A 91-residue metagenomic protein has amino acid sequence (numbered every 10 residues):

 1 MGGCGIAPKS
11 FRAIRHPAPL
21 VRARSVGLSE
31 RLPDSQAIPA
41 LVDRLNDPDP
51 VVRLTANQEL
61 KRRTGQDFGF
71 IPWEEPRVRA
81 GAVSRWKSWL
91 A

Functional and structural regions predicted by a protein language model:
C4-A13, D34-N46, Q66-W73, V83: Amphipathic alpha-helical scaffolding segments comprising HEAT/armadillo-like alpha-solenoid repeats
P8-P19, A23-G27: Alpha-helical adaptor scaffolds
P17-A18, P48-D49, E75: Short inter-helical turns and helix N-cap capping residues of alpha-solenoid HEAT/ARM repeat scaffolds
L20-R22, V51-R53, V78-A82: Positions within the helices of HEAT/ARM-like alpha-solenoid repeats
R22-S29, Q66-E74: Boundary/linker elements of alpha-helical solenoid repeat scaffolds
R24-V26, A56-N57, W86: Conserved hydrophobic register position within alpha-solenoid helical repeats
E75-P76, A82-A91: Pro/Ala/Gly-rich low-complexity, hydrophilic intrinsically disordered segments
